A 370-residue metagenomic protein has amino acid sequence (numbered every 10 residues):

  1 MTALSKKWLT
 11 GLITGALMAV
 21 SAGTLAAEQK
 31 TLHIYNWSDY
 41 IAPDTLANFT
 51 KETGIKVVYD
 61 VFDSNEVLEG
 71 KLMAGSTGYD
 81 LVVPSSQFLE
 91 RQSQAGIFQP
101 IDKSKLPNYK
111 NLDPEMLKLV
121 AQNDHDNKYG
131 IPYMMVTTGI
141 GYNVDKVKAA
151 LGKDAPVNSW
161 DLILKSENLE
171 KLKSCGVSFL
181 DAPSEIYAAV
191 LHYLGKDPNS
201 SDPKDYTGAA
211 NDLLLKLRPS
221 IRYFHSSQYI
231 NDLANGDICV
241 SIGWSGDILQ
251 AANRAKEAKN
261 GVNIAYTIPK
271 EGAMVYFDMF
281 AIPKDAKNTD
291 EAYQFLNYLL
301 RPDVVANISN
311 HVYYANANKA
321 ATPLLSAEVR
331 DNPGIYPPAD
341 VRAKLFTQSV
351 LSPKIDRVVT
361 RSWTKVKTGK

Functional and structural regions predicted by a protein language model:
S21-A22: N-terminal signal peptide c-region/cleavage motif recognized by signal peptidases
A27-Q92: Early extracytoplasmic/lumenal segment of secretory-pathway proteins
Y79-P84, R222, C239-W244: Paired acidic/hydrophobic, glycine-rich loop segments that form the ligand-binding mouth/hinge of periplasmic-binding
F88-R91, V240-N260: A ligand-binding cleft/hinge motif common to bilobed small-molecule-binding domains
L89, S93-S220, S227, D232-A234: Extracytoplasmic ligand-binding site segments that recognize negatively charged/polar headgroups
T207-K216, R222, N260-A281: Periplasmic-binding protein-like
N231, A339-K370: Conserved C-terminal helix/tail region of periplasmic/extracytoplasmic solute-binding proteins
D278, P283-K344: Mature extracytoplasmic/periplasmic domains
